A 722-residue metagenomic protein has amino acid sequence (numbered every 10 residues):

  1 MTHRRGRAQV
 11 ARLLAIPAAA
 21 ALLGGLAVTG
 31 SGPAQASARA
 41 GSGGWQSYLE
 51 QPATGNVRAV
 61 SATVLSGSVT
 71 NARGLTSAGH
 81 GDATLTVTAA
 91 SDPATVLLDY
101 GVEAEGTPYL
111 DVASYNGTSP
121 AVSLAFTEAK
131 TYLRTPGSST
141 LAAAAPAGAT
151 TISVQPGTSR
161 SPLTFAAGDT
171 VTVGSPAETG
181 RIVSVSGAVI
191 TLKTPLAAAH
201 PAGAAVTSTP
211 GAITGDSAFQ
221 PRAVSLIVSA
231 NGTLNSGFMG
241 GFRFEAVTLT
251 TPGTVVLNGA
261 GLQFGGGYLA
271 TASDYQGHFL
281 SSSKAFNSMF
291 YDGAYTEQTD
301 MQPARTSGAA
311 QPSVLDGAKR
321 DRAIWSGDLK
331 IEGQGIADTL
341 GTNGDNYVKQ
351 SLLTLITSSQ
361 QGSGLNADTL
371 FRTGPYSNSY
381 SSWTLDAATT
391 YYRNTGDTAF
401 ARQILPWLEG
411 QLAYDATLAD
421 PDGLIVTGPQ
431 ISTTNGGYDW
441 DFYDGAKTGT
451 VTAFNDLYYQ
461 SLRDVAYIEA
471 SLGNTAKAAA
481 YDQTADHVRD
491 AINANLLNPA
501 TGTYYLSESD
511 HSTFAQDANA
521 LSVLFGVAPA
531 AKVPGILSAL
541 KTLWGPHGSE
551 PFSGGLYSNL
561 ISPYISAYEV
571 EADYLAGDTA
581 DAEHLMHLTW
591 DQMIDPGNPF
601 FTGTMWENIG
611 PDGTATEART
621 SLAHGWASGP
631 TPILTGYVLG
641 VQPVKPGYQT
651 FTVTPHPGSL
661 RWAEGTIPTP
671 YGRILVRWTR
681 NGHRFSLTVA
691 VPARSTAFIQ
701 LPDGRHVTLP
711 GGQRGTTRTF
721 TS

Functional and structural regions predicted by a protein language model:
M1-A36: Secretory targeting and sorting signals
S37-G137, S208-V314, N346: Extracellular/oxidizing-compartment recognition motifs
R39-G44, L49, L133, A580-S722: Non-catalytic C-terminal accessory modules of carbohydrate-active enzymes
Y100-V102, V112-N116, P156, T194-L196 (+4 more regions): Non-cytosolic beta-sheet module surface loops
P136-S208: Autoprocessing Asn-cyclization modules and mimics
F244, P252-L365, P375, S379 (+6 more regions): Active-site acid/base region of carbohydrate-active enzymes
I331-N343, T384-F400, L457-T475, A520-A530 (+2 more regions): Well-ordered alpha-helical scaffold segments within catalytic/enzyme domains
D510-D612, T616-A618: Extracellular polysaccharide-recognition and catalytic grooves
